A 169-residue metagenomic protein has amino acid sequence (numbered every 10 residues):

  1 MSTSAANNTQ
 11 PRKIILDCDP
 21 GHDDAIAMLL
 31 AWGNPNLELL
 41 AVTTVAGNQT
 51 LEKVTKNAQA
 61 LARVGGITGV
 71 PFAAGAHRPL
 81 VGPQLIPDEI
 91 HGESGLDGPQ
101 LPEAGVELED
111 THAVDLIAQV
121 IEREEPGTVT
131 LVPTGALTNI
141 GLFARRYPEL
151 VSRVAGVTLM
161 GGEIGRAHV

Functional and structural regions predicted by a protein language model:
S4-A5, F72: Acidic, polar-rich low-complexity tracts and alpha-helical solenoid repeat scaffolds
N7-C18, H22-A60, I67, S94 (+1 more regions): Active-site histidine-anchored catalytic micro-motif
G66-A73: A short alpha-helix-loop-beta-strand transition element characteristic of N-terminal alpha/beta dinucleotide-binding
A73-L101: Surface-exposed loop and adjacent secondary-structure segments within mature catalytic domains
